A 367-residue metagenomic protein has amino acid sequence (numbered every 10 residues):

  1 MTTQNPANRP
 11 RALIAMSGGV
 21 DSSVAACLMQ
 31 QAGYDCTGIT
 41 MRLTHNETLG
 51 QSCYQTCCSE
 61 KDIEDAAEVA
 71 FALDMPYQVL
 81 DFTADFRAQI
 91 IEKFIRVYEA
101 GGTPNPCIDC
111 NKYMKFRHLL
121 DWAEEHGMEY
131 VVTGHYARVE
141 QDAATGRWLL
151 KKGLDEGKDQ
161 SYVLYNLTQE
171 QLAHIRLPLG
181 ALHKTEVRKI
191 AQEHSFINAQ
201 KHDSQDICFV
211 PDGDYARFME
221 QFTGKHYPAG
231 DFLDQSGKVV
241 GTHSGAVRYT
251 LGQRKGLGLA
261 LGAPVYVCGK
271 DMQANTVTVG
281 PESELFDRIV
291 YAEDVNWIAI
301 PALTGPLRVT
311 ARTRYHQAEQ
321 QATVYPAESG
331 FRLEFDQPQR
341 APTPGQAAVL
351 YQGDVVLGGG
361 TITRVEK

Functional and structural regions predicted by a protein language model:
M1-Y165, R176, E186, Q192: ATP-dependent adenylation/nucleotidyltransferase module used to activate substrates
V132-K367: AMP-forming adenylation/ATP pyrophosphatase catalytic core
